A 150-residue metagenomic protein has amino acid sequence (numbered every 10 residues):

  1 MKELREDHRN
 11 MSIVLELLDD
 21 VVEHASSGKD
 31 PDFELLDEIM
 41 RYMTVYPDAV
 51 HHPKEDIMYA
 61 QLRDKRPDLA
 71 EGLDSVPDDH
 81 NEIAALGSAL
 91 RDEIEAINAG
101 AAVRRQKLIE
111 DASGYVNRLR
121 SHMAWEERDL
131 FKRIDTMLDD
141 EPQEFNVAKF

Functional and structural regions predicted by a protein language model:
M1-F150: Small-residue-biased structural context
